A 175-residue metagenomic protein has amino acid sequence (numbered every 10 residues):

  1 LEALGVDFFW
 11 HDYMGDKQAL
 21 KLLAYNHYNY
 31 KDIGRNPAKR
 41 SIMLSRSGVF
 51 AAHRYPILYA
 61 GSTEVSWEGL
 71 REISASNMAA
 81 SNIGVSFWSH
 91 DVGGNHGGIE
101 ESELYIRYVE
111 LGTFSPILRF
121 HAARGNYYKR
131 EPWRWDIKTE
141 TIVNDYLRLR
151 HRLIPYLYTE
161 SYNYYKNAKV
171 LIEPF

Functional and structural regions predicted by a protein language model:
L1-F175: Catalytic-domain carbohydrate-binding cleft regions of carbohydrate-active enzymes
